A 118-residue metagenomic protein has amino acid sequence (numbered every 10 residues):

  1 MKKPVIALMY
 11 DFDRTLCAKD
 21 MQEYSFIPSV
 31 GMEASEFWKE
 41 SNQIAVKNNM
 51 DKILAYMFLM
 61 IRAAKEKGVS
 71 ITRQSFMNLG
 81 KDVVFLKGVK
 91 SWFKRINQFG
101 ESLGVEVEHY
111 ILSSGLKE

Functional and structural regions predicted by a protein language model:
M1-E118: Alpha-helical substrate-recognition element adjacent to the catalytic core
